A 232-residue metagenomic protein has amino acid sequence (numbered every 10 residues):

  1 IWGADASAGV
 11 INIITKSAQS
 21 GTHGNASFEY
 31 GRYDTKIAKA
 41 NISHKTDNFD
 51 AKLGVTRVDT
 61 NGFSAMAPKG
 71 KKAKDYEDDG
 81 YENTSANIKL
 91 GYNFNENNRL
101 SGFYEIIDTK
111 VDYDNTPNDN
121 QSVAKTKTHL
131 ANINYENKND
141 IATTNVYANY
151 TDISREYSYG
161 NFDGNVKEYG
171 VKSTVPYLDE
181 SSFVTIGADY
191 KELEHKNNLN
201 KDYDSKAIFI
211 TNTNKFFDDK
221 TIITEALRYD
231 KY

Functional and structural regions predicted by a protein language model:
I1, D59-N61, I222: Short beta-strands and strand-coil junctions in structured, solvent-facing domains, enriched
I1-N25: A beta-strand signature from Gram-negative outer-membrane beta-barrel systems, especially the internal plug domain
G3-A4, T35, H195, K201: Alpha-helix N-cap/helix-start motif
N12, Q19-G21, E29, Y33 (+1 more regions): Periplasmic-side early beta-strands and strand-to-turn transitions of outer-membrane beta-barrels
T22-N25, P68-K74, Y113-D119, I153-S158 (+2 more regions): Extracytoplasmic loops and strand-loop junctions of Gram-negative outer membrane beta-barrel proteins
N93, N97-D108, A124-Y232: Face-selective signature of the C-terminal outer-membrane beta-barrel domain
